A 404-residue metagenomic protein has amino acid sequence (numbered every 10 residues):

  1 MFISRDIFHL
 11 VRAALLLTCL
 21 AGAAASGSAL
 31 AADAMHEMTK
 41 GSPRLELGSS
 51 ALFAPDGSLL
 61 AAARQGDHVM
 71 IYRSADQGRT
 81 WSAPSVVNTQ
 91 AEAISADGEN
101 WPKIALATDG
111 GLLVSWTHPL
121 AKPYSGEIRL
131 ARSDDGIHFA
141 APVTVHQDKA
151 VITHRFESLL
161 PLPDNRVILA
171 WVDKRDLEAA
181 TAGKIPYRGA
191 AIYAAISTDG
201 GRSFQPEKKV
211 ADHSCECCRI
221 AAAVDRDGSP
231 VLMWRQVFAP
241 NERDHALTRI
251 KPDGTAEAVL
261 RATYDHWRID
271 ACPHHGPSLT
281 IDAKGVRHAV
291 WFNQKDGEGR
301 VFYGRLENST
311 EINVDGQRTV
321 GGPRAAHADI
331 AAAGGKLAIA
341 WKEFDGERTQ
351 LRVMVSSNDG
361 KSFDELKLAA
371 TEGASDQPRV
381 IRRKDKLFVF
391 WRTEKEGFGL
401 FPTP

Functional and structural regions predicted by a protein language model:
M1-F2, S26, I220: Juxtamembrane helix-loop transition sites at the ends of transmembrane segments in multi-pass membrane proteins
F2-L15: Bacterial N-terminal signal peptides that target proteins for export
R12-A25: Bacterial N-terminal signal peptides
A25-A31: Signal peptide processing junction and immediate N-terminal pro/mature segment of secreted/exported proteins
A31-P404: Extracellular, repeat-based ectodomains that mediate carbohydrate processing or recognition
